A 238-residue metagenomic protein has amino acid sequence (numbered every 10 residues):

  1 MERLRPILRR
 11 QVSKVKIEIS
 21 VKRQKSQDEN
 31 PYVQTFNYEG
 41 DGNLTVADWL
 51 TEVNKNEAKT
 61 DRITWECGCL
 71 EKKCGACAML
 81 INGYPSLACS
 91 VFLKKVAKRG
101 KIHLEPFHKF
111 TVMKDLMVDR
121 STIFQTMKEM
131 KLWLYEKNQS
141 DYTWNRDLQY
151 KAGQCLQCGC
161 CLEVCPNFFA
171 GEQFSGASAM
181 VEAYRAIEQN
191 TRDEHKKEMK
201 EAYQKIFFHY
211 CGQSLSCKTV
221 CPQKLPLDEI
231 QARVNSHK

Functional and structural regions predicted by a protein language model:
M1-P6, V220, K224: Intrinsic structural disorder
R3-L4, L8-V12, D228-S236: Intrinsic disorder at enzyme termini
L4-L8, V12-I123, P166, G171: Iron-sulfur-associated redox domains of electron-transfer enzymes in respiratory and anaerobic energy metabolism
L44-A58, H103-K238: Ferredoxin-type iron-sulfur electron-transfer modules in oxidoreductases and energy-metabolism complexes
